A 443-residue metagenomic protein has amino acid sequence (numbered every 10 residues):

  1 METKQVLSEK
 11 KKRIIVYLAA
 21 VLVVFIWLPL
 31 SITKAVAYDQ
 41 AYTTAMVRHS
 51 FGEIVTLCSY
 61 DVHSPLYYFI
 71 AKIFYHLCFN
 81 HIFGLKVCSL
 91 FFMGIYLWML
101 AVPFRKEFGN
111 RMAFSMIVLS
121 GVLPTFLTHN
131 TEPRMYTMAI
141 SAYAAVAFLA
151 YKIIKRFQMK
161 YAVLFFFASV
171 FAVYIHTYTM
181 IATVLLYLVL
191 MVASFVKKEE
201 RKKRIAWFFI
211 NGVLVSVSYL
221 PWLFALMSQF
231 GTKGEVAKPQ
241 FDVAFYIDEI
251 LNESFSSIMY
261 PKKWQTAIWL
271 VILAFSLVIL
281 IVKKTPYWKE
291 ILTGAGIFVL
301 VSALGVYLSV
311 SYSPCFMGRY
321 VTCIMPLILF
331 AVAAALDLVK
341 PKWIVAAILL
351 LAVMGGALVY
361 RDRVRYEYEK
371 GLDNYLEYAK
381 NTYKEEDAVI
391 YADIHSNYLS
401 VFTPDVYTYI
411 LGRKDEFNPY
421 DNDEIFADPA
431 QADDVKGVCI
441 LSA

Functional and structural regions predicted by a protein language model:
M1-T3, K340-P341: N-terminal hydrophobic targeting signals that begin at the initiator methionine
K4-A19: N-terminal membrane topogenic signal
V16-A347, A352-A443: Membrane-proximal helix-loop-helix interfaces that form the catalytic/acceptor-binding platform of multi-pass membrane
